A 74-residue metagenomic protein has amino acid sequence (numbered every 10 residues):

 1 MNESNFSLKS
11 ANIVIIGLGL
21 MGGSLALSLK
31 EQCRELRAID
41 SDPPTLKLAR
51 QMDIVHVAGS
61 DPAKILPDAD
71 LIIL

Functional and structural regions predicted by a protein language model:
N2-D61: NAD(P)+-binding Rossmann beta1-loop-alpha1 motif at the extreme N-terminus of oxidoreductases
P62-L74: Rossmann-like NAD(P)-binding element
